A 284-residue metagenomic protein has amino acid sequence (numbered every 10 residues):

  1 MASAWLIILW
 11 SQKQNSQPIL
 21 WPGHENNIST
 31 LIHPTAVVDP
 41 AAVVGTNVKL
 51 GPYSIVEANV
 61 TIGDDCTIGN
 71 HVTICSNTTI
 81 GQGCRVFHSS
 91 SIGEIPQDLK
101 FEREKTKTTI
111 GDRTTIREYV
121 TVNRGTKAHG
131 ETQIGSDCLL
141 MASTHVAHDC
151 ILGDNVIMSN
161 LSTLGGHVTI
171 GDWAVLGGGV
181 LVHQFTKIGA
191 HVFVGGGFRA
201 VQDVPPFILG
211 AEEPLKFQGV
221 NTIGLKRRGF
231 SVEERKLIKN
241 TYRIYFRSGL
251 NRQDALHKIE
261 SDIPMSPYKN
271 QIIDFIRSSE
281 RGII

Functional and structural regions predicted by a protein language model:
M1-T35, P40-A41, T46-N47, G83 (+6 more regions): Terminal amphipathic alpha-helical/low-complexity segments used for targeting or macromolecular assembly
L31-A211, K216: Structural signal for interior beta-strand "rungs" in well-ordered beta-sheet cores of soluble enzyme domains
